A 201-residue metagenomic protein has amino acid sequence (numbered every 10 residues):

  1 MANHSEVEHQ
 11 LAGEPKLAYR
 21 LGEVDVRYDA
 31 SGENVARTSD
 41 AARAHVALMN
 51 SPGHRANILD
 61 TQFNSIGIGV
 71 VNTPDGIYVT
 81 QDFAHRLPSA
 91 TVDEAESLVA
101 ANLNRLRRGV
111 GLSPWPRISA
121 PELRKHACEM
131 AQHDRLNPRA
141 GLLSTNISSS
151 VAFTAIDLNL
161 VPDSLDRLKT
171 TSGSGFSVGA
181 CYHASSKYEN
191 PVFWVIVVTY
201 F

Functional and structural regions predicted by a protein language model:
M1-F201: Functional surface patches built around histidine and acidic residues
